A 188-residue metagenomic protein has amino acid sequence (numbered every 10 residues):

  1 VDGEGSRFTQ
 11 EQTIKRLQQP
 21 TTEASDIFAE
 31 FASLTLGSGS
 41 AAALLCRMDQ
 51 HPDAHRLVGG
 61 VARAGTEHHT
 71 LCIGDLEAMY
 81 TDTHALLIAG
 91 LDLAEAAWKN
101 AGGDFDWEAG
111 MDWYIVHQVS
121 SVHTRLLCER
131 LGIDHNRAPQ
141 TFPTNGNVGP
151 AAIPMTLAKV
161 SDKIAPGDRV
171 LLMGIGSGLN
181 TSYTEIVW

Functional and structural regions predicted by a protein language model:
D2-A24, G59-E77, V119-E129, V148-M155: Active-site-adjacent elements of ketosynthase-type condensing enzymes
D2-E4, A29, S38, G65 (+2 more regions): Acidic side chains
E4, L91-A96, E108, D112-W188: Claisen-condensing/thiolase-fold acyl-transfer catalytic domains that form or cleave C-C bonds in fatty acid
T9-E11, T83, W107, D134: General structural signal for secondary-structure boundaries
I14-D92, A96-K99, I175, V187: Condensing-enzyme catalytic core mediating Claisen C-C bond formation in acyl metabolism
G102-D106: CE4/NodB-like, metal-dependent polysaccharide N-deacetylase domain that modifies extracellular/periplasmic N-acetylated
